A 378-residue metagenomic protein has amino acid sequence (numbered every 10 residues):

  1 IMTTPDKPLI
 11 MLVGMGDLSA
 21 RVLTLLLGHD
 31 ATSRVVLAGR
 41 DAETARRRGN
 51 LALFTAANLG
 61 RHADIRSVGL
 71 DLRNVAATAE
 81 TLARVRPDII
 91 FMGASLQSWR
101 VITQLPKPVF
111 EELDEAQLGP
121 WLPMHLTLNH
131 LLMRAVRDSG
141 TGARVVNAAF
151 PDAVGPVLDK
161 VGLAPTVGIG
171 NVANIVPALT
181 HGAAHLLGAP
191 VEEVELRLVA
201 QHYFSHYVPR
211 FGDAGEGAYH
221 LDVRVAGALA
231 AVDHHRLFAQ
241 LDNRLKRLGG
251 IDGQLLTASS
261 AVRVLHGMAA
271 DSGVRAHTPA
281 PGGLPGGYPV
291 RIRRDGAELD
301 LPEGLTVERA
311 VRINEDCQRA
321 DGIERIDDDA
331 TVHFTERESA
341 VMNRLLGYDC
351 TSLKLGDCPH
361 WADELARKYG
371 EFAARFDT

Functional and structural regions predicted by a protein language model:
M15-G16: Glycine-rich Rossmann-fold phosphate-binding loop(s) that bind the pyrophosphate of adenine dinucleotide cofactors
S19-A20: N-terminal Rossmann-fold NAD(P) dinucleotide-binding loop
R34-A63: Glycine-rich phosphate-binding loop and adjoining beta1-alpha1-beta2 segment of Rossmann-like nucleotide-binding folds
L70-V85: Conserved Rossmann-fold cofactor-binding substructure of NAD(P)-dependent oxidoreductases
L82, R86-A94: N-terminal Rossmann-like NAD(P) cofactor-binding module of classical short-chain dehydrogenase/reductase
E112-S139: NAD(P)-cofactor binding segment of oxidoreductase domains
L131-R137, T141-V225, L255: Rossmann-like dinucleotide-binding core of oxidoreductases
G188-T378: Long, compositionally biased stretches enriched for glycine and/or charged residues
